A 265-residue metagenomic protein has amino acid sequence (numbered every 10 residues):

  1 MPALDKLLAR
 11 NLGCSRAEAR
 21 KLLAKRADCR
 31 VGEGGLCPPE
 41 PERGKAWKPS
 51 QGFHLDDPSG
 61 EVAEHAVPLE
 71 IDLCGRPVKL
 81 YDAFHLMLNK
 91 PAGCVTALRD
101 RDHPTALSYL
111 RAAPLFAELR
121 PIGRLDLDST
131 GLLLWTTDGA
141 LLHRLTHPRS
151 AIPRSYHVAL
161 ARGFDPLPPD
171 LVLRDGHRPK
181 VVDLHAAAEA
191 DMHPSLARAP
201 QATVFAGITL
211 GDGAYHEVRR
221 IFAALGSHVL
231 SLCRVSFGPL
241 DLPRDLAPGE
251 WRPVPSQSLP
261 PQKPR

Functional and structural regions predicted by a protein language model:
M1-I71: A basic, amphipathic helix-loop patch mediating RNA/tRNA/ribosome contacts
L7, Q51, E61-R265: RNA pseudouridine synthases
